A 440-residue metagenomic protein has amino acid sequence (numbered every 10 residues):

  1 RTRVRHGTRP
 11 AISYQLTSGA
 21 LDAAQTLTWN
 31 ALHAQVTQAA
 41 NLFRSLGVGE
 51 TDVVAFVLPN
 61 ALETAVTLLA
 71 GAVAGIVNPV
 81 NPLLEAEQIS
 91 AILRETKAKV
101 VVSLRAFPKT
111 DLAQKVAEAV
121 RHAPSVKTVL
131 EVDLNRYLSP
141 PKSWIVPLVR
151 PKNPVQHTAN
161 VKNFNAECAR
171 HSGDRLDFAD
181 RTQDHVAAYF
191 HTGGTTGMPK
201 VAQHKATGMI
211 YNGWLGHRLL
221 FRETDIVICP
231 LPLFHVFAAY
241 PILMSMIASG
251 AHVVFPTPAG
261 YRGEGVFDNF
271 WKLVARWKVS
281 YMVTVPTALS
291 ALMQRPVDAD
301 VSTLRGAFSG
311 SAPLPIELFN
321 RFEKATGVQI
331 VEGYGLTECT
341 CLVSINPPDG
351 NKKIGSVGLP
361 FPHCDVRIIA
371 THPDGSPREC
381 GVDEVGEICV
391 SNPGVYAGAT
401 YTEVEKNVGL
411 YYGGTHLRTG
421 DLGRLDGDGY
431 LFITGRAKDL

Functional and structural regions predicted by a protein language model:
T8-A61, A65-L68, E85-S90, N160-A166 (+2 more regions): Conserved AMP-binding/adenylate-forming core of the ANL superfamily
T8-P10, E131, K142-W144, R150-H191 (+2 more regions): Conserved pre-ATP/AMP-binding loop-to-beta segment of ANL
T26-N30, F178-A179, A187-Y211, P347: Conserved AMP-binding A3 loop
H33-Q38, E167-D174, A202-E223, Y240 (+1 more regions): Conserved structural elements of the adenylate-forming
L46, G381-D383, E387-L440: Conserved ATP-binding/catalytic segment of the ANL
A72, I210-C229, F234-S280, R295: Conserved AMP-binding/adenylation subdomain of ANL enzymes
I76-A166: Structural core segment of the AMP-binding/adenylate-forming
W144, A251, V279-T284, M293-K352 (+2 more regions): Gly/Ser/Thr-rich phosphate-binding loop
